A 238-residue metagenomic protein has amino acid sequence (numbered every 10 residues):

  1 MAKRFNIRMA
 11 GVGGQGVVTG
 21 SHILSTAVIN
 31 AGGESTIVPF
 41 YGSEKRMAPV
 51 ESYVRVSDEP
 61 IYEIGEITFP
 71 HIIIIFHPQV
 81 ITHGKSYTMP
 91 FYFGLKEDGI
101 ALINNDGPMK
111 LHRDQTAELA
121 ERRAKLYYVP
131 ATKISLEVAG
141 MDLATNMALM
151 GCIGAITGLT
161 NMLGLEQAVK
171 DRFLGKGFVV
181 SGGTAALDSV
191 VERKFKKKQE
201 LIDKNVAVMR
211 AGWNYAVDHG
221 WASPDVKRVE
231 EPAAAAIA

Functional and structural regions predicted by a protein language model:
M1-A238: Active-site cofactor/cluster-binding pocket
